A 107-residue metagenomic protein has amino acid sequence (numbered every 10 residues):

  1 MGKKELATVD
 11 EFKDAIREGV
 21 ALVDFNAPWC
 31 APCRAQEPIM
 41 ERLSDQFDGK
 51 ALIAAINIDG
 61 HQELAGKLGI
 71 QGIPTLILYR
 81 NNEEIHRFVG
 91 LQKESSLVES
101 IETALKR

Functional and structural regions predicted by a protein language model:
G2, N26, A54: Conserved Rossmann-like nucleotide-binding pocket used by diverse enzymes that bind dinucleotide cofactors
K3-V20: A short beta-strand-turn-helix
G19, N26-W29, G72: Short pre-active-site segment immediately N-terminal to redox-active cysteine/selenocysteine motifs in thiol-based
L22-V23, I53, L76: Hydrophobic beta-strand anchors of alpha/beta hydrolase catalytic cores
R34-F47: Typically the conserved alpha-helix immediately C-terminal to a functionally engaged Cys/Sec in thioredoxin-like
I58-L64: Structural microenvironment flanking redox-active thiols in thiol-disulfide oxidoreductases
L68-I77: Structural micro-motif
R80-R107: Non-catalytic, surface beta->alpha helical segment in thiol-disulfide oxidoreductase systems
